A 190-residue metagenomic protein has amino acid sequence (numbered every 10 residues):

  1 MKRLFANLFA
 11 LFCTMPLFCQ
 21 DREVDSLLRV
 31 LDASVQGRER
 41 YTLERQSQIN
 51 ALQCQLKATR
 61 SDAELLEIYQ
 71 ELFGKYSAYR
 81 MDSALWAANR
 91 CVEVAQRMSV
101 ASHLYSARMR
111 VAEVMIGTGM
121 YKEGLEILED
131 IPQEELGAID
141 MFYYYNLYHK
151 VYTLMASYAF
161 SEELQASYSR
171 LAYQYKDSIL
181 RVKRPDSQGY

Functional and structural regions predicted by a protein language model:
L4-C13: Sec-dependent N-terminal signal peptides
P16-Y190: A "functional boundary" signal
